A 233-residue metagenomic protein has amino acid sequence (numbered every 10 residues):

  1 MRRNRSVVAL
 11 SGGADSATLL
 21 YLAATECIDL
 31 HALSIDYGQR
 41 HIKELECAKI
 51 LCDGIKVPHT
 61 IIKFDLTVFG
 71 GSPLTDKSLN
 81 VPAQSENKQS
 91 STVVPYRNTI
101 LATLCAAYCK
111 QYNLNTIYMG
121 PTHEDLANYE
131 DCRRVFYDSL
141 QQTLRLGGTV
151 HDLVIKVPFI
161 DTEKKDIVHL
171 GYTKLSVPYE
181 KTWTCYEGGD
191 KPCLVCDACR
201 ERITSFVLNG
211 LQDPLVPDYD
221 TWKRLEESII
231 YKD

Functional and structural regions predicted by a protein language model:
M1-L175: ATP-dependent adenylation/nucleotidyltransferase module used to activate substrates
T103, W183-T204: Local cysteine-cluster metal-coordination motifs and their immediate loop/turn environment, predominantly Fe-S cluster
I117, Y186-K191, L211-Y219: Charge-dense, low-complexity polyampholytic segments
D125, F206-V207: Glycine-rich nucleotide phosphate-binding loop and flanking beta-alpha elements of Rossmann-like dinucleotide-binding
R145, N209-G210: Short alpha-helical linear motifs
F159-Y186, R224-Y231: Short, charged low-complexity linear segments at domain edges
R200-R202, F206, Q212-D233: Short Fe-S-cluster ligation motifs
